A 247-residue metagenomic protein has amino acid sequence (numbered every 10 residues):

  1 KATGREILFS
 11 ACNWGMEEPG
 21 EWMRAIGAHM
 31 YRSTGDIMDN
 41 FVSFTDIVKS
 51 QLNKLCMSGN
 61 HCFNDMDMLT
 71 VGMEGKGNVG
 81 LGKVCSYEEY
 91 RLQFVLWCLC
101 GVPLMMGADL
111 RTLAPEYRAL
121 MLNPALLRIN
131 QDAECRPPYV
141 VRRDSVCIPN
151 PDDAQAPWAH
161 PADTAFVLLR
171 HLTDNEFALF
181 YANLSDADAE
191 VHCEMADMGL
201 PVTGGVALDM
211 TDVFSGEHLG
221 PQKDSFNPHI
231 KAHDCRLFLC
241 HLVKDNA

Functional and structural regions predicted by a protein language model:
A2-G4: Alpha-helix-loop-beta-strand connector modules within alpha/beta enzyme cores
E6-D109: Glycan-recognition surfaces
M16-P19, N78, M106-G107, L113-Y117 (+3 more regions): Flexible loop/turn segments at secondary-structure boundaries
R91, W97-C100, M105-G107, P157-V202: Carbohydrate-binding surface patches
V95-W158: Catalytic cores of secreted or luminal carbohydrate-active enzymes
L179, M210, H233: Hydrophobic, well-ordered secondary-structure elements that form the walls of internal hydrophobic environments
A196-S215: Solvent-exposed beta-hairpin/edge-strand motifs
G220-A247: C-terminal beta-strand-rich structural cap/linker in extracellular carbohydrate-active enzymes
